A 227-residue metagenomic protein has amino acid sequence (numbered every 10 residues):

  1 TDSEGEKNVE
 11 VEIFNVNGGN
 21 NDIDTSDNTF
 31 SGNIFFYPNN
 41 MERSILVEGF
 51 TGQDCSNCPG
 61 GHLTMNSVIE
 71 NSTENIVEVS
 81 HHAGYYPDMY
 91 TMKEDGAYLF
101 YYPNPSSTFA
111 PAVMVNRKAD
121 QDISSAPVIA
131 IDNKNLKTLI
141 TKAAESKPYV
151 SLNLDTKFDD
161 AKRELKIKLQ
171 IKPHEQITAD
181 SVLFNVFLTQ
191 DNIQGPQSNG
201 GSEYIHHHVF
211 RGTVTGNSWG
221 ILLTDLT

Functional and structural regions predicted by a protein language model:
T1-E4: Intrinsically disordered, low-complexity Pro/Gly/Ser/Thr-rich segments with frequent PxxP/GP/PP motifs and embedded
V9-D24: Enriched for extracellular/lumenal, surface-exposed ectodomains of secreted and cell-surface proteins
V9-V11, I34, V113, D120: Generic low-polarity alpha-helical segments
V11, N57-C58, K162-I167: A short linear-motif detector with a strong N-terminal bias
I23-R43: Short beta-strand elements
F30, R43, E74, F109-P111 (+1 more regions): Residues that flank catalytic or metal-binding motifs in active/ligand-binding sites
Y37-H82: Local sequence-structure signature of Cys/Sec-based thiol-disulfide redox active-site neighborhoods
S80-T227: Short, conserved sequence motifs used for protein processing/export or organelle targeting and for catalysis
